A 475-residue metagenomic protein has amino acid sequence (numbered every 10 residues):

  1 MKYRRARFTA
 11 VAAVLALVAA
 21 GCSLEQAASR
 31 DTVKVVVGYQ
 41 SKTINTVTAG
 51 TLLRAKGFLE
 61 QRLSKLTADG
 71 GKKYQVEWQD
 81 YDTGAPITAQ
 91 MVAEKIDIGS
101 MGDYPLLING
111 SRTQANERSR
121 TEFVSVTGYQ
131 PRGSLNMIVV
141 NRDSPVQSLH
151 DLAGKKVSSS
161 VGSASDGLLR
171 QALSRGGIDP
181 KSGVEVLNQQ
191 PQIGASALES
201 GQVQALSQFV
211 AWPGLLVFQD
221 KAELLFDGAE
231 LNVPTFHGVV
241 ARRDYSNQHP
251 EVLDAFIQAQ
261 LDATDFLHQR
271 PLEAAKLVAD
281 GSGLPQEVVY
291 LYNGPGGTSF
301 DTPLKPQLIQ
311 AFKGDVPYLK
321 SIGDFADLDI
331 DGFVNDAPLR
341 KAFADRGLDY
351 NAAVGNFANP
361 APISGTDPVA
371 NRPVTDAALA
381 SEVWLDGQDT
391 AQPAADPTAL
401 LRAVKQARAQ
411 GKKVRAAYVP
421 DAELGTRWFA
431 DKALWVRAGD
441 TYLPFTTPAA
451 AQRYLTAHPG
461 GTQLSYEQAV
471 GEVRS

Functional and structural regions predicted by a protein language model:
L15-G21: C-terminal motif of bacterial Sec signal peptides marking the signal peptidase cleavage site
S23-Q26: Bacterial signal peptide processing site
S29-D179, E185-N188, Q204, V233: Short, glycine-/small- and polar/acidic-enriched structural segments that line small-molecule recognition paths
I44, H249-A326: Secondary-structure end/capping motifs
Q114, Q192-G281, T398, Q406-G425: Pocket-lining segment of extracytoplasmic ligand-binding domains
L135-P145, T235-E251, V436-A438: A bilobed periplasmic-binding-protein/Venus flytrap-type ligand-binding module shared by bacterial periplasmic
K320-G365: Conserved C-terminal helix/tail region of periplasmic/extracytoplasmic solute-binding proteins
D367-R372: Short cysteine-rich clusters marking metal-coordination/redox-active sites
